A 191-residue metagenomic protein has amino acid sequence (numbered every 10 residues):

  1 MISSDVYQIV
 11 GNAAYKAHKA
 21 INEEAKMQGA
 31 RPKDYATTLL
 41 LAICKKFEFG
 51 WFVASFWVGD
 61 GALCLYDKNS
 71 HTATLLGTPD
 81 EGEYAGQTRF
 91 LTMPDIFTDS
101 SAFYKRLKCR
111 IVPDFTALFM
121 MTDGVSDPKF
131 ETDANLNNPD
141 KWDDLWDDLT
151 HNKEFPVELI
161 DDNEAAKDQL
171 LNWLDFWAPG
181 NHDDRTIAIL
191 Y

Functional and structural regions predicted by a protein language model:
M1-L65, F103-V112, W173-D175, P179 (+1 more regions): Catalytic core of PPM/PP2C metal-dependent serine/threonine phosphatase domains
D34, T38, R89-F90, G124: Residue-level preference for alpha-helix termini and adjacent loops
K46-F49, S70, D127: Generic "edge-of-domain/loop-turn" microfeature
V58, N69-E83, E131-D147: Short, surface-exposed, charged loop/turn segments at secondary-structure junctions
A62-C64, E81-Y84, S126-D127: Short, catalytically relevant binding-site loops at active-site mouths
A73-F119: Conserved, helical-rich catalytic subdomain that frames metal- and/or nucleotide-binding sites in enzyme alpha/beta
S100-Y191: C-terminal catalytic subdomain
